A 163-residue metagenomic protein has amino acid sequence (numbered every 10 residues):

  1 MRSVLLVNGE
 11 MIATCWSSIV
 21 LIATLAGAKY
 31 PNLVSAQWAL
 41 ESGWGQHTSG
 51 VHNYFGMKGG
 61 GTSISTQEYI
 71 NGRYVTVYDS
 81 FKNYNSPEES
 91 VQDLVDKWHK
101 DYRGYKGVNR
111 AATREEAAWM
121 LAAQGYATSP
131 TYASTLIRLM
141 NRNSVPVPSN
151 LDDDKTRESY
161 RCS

Functional and structural regions predicted by a protein language model:
M1-S163: Catalytic cores of secreted/periplasmic lytic hydrolases that degrade extracellular macromolecules
